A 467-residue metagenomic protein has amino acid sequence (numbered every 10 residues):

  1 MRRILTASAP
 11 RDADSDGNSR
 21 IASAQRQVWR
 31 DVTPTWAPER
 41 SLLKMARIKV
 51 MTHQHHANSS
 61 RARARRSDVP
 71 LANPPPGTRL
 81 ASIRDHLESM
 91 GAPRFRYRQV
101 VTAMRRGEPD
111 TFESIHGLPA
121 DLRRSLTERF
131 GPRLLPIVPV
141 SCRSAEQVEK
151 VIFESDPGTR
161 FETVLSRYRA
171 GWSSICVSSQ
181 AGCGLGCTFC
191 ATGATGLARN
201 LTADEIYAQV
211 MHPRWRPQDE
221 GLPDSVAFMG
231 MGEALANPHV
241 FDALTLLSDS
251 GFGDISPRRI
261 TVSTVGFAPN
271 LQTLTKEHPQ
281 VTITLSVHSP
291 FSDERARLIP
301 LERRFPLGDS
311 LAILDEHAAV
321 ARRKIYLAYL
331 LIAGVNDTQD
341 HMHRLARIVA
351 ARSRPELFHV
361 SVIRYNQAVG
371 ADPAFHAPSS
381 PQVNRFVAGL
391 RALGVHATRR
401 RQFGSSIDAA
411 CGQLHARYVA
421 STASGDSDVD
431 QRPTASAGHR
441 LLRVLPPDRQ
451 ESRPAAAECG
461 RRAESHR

Functional and structural regions predicted by a protein language model:
A7-A13: Residue-level detector of structural "landmarks"
D14, N18, D31, H53-H55 (+1 more regions): Intrinsic-disorder-associated, low-complexity terminal segments enriched in Asp/Asn/His/Tyr and depleted of Lys/Arg
R26, R40: Cationic, low-complexity basic patches in intrinsically disordered or flexible, solvent-exposed regions
L42-F161, Q218, D315-R323, L331-R467: Auxiliary Fe-S-binding modules of radical SAM enzymes
R167-M211: Canonical Radical SAM [4Fe-4S] cluster-binding loop centered on the CxxxCxxC motif and its immediate flanking residues
R214-L393: Conserved AdoMet/S-adenosylmethionine-binding subsite of the radical SAM
